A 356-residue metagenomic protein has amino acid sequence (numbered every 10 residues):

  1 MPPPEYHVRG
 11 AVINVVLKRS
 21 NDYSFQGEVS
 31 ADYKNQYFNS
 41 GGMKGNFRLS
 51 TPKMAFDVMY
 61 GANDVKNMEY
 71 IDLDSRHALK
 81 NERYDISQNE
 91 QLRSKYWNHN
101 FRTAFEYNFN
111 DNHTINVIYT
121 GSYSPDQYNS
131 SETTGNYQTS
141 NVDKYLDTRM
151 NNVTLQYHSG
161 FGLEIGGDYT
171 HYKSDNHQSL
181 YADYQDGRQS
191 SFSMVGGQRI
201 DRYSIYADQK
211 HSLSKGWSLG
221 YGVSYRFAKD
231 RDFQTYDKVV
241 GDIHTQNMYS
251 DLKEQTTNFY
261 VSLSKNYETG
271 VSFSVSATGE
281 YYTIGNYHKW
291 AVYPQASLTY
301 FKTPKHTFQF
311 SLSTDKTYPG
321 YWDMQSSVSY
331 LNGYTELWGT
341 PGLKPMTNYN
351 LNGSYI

Functional and structural regions predicted by a protein language model:
M1-S131, S140-Y172, D208-G220, S297-D323 (+2 more regions): Membrane-proximal, glycine/serine-rich, low-complexity loop/turn segments characteristic of large bacterial
M68-S87, G135-T139, Q178-M194, A228-S250 (+1 more regions): Surface-exposed loop/turn segments flanking beta-strands in extracellular/periplasmic regions
N100-S124, D143-K289, P294, F301: Face-selective signature of the C-terminal outer-membrane beta-barrel domain
